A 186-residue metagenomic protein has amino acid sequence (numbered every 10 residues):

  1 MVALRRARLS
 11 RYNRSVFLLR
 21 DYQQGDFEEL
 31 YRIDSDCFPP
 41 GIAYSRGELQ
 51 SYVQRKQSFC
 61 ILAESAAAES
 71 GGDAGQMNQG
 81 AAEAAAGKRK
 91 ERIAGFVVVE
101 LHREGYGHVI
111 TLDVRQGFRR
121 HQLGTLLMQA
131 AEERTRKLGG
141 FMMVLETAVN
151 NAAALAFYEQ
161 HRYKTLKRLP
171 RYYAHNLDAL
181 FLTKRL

Functional and structural regions predicted by a protein language model:
V2-V16, R171, D178-L186: Terminal substrate-recognition subdomain of acyl/acetyltransferases
F17, D21-G117, T125-A130, R134 (+3 more regions): Acetyl-CoA-dependent GNAT
Q50-S51, N151-A152, A174-H175: Short secondary-structure capping/turn micro-motifs that flank functional sites
R115-Q129, R136-L138, M142, A148-A156 (+1 more regions): Conserved glycine-rich acetyl-CoA-binding loop
V144-T147, E159, K164-L180: Conserved catalytic-core motifs of GNAT/GCN5-like acyltransferases
